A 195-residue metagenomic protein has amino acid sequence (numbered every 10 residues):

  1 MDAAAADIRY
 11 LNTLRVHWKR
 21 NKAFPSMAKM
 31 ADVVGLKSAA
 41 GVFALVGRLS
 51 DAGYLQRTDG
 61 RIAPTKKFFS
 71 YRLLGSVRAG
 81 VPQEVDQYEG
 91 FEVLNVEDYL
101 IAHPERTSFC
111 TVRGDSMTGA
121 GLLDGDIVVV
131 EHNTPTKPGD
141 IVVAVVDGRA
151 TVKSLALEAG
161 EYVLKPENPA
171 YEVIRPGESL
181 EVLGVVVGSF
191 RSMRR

Functional and structural regions predicted by a protein language model:
M1-D32: Extreme N-terminal segment that seeds HTH/winged-HTH DNA-binding domains in transcriptional regulators
A3, I101, R175-S179: Alpha-helix initiation/capping motif
A5, K29-D32, A40-L123, A150 (+2 more regions): Short, positionally conserved secondary-structure boundary motifs
L122-R195: C-terminal regulatory/effector modules of DNA-binding transcriptional regulators
